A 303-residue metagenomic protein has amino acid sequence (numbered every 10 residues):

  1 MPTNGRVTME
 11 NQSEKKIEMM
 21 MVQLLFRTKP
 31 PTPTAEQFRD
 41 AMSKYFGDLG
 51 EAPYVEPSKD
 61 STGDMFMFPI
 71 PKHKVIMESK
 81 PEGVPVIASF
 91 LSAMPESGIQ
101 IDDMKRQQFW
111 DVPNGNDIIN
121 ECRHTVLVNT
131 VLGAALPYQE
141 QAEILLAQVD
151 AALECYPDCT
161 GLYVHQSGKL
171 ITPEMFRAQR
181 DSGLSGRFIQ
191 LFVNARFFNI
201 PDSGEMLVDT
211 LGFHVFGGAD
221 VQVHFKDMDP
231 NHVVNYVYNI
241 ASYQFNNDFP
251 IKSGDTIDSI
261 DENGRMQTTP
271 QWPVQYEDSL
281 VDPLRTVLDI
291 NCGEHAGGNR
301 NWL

Functional and structural regions predicted by a protein language model:
P2-S61, S279-L303: Short, extreme N-terminal segment that most often corresponds to the first beta-strand
Q12-K16, N116-T125, E205-V215: Short, compositionally biased low-complexity segments
P30-P33, G133-L136, P230: Short acidic, S/G/P-rich loop/turn micro-motifs used as interaction or catalytic elements
E36, D40, E143-L146, N231-Y238: Short, well-ordered alpha-helical segments
E36-D117: N-terminal low-complexity, intrinsically disordered segments
K44-Y54, A147-L162, Y243-I251: Structural alpha-beta junctions
I87-F192: Internal, hydrophobic cores of structured domains that mediate oligomerization or house catalytic pockets within large
H165-L303: Aromatic/basic-lined ligand-recognition segments that form π-stacking hydrophobic pockets flanked by Lys/Arg to engage
